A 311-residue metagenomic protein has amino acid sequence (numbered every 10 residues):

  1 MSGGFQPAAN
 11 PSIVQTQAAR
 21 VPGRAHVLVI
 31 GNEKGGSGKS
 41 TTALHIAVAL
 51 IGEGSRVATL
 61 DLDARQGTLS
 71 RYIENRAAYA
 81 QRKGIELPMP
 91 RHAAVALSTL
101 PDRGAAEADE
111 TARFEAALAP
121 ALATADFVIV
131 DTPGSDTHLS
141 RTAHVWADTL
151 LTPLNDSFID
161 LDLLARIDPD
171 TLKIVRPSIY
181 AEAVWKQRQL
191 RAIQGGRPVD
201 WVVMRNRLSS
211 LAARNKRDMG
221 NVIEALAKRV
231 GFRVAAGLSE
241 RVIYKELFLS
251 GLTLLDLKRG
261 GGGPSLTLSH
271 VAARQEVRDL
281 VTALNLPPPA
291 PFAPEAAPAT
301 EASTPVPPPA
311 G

Functional and structural regions predicted by a protein language model:
M1-P22, A192-G311: C-terminal lobe/tail of nucleotide-utilizing enzymes
Q17-E53: Walker A (P-loop) phosphate-binding motif
V27, T59, P90-A94, W201-V203 (+1 more regions): Conserved beta-strand scaffold positions in the cores of enzyme catalytic domains, especially in NTP/NDP-utilizing
G31-K34, A49-V128, G134, P169 (+1 more regions): P-loop/Walker-type NTP enzyme "switch/lid" segment
G35, T68-L69, D148, L238: Generic structural signal for small/hydrophobic residues in well-ordered secondary structure, especially within
L44, V48-G52, E74, V145 (+1 more regions): Short, well-ordered alpha-helices that flank and scaffold nucleotide-derived cofactor binding pockets
E53, P133-A236: Conserved catalytic-core segment of NTP-binding enzymes
I73, L163, F248: Short, flexible helix/strand-to-coil boundary loops that buttress conserved ligand/catalytic motifs in alpha/beta
